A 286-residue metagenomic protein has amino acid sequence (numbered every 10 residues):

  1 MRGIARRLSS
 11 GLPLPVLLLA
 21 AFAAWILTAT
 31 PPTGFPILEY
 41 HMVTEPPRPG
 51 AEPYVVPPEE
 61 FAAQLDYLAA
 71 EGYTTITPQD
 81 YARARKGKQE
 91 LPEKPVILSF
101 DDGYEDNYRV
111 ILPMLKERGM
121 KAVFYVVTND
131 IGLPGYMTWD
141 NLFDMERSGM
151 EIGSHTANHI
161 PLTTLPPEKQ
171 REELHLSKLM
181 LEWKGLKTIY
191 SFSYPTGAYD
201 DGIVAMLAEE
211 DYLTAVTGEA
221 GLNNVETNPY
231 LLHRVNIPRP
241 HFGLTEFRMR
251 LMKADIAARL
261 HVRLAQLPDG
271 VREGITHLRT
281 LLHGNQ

Functional and structural regions predicted by a protein language model:
R2-I4, G11-P15, L19-S99, E105-D106 (+1 more regions): C-terminal active-site subregion of NodB/CE4 polysaccharide deacetylases
L38-E39, E151-H159: Histidine-centered catalytic micro-motifs
V96, Y108-P113, A122: Acidic, polar ligand-binding/catalytic clefts
Y104-E105, N158: Short, glycine/acidic-enriched loop or turn micro-motifs at the edges of active sites
L112-M120, M137-S154: Acidic (Asp/Glu)-rich catalytic clusters
Y125, H155, A215-T217: Short beta-strand and adjacent tight-turn residues that come in two discontinuous sequence segments and form the edges
T128-G132, P161, P195-A198: Short histidine/acidic/glycine/proline-rich micro-motifs that form metal- and phosphate-coordinating active-site loops
G135-L142, K169-E173: Charged helix-capping and loop-helix junction motifs
